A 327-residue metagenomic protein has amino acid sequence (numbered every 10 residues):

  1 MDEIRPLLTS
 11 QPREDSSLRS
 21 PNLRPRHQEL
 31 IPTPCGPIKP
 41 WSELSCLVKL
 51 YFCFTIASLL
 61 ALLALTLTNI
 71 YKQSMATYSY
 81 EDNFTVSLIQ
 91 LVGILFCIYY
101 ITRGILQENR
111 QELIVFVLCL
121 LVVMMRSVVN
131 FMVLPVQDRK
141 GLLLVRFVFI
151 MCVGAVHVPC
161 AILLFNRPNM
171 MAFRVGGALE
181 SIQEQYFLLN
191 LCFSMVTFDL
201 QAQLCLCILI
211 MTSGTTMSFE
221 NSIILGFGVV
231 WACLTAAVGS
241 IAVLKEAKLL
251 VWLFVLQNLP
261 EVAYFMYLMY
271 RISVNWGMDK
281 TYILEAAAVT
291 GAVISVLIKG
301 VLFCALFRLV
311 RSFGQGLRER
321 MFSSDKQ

Functional and structural regions predicted by a protein language model:
D2-Q327: Topology signature of small-to-medium multi-pass alpha-helical membrane proteins
